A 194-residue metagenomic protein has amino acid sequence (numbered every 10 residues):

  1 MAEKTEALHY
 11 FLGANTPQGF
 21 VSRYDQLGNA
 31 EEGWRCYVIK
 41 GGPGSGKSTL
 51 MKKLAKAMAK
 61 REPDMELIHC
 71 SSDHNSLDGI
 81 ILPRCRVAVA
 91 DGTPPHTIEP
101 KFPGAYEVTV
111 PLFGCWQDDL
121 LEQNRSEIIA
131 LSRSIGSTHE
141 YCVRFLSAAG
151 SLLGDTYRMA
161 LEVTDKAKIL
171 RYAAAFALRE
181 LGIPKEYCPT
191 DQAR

Functional and structural regions predicted by a protein language model:
M1-G28, A167-R194: N-terminal pre-Walker A segment at the start of P-loop NTPase domains
A2-G19, K52-L120, S126-E127: Conserved nucleotide-sensing/catalytic segment adjacent to the nucleotide-binding pocket in NTP-handling enzymes
Y37-K40: Hydrophobic anchor at the beta1->P-loop junction of P-loop NTPases
P43: Catalytic core of tubulin tyrosine ligase-like
G46-K47: Conserved glycine(s) of the Walker
L120-L121, Y141: Helix-rich interaction surfaces within compact, conserved domain-sized segments that mediate assembly or partner
E127-E186: An accessory alpha-helical subdomain
